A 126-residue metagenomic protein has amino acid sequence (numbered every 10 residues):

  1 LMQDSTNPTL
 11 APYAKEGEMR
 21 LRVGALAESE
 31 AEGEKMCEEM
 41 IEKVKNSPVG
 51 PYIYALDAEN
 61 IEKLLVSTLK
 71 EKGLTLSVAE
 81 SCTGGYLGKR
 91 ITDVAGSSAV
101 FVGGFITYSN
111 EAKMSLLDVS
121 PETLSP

Functional and structural regions predicted by a protein language model:
L1-M40: An accessory alpha-helical subdomain
G33-P126: Short alpha-helical segments enriched in small residues
